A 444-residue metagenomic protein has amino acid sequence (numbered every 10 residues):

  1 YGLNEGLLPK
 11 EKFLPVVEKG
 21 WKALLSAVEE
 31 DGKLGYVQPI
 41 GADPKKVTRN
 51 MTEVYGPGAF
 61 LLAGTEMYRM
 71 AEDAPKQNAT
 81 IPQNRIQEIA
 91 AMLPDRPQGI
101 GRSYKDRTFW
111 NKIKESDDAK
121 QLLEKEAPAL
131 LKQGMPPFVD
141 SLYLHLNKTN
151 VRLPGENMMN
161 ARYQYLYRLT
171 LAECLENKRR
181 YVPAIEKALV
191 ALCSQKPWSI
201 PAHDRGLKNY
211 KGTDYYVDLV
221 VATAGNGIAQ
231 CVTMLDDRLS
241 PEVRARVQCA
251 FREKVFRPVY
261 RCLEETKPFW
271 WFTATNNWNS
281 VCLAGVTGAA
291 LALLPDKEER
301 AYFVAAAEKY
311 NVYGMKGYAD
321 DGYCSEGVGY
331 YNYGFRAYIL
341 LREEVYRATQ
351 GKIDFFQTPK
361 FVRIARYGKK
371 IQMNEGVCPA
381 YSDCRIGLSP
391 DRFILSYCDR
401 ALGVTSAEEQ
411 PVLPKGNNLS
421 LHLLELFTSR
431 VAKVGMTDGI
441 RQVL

Functional and structural regions predicted by a protein language model:
Y1, G32-E53, L142-P154, H203-L219 (+4 more regions): Carbohydrate-binding/catalytic loop surfaces
Y1-L8, A59-D73, Q164-R179, T223-E242 (+4 more regions): Well-ordered alpha-helical scaffold segments within catalytic/enzyme domains
G2-P75, P379-I386: CBM-like carbohydrate-recognition segments
V16-K33, E126-F138, I185-H203, R246-P268 (+2 more regions): Long, well-ordered core segments of solenoidal/helical folds
V28-K33, N50, P75-N147: Low-complexity, Ser/Thr/Pro/Gly-enriched N-terminal "stalk/linker" regions
P44, T65-P75, F335-L444: Carbohydrate-active enzyme catalytic cores, enriched for enzymes that act on polyanionic acidic polysaccharides
L62, Y210-G329, V431-Q442: Active-site lining segments of carbohydrate-active enzymes
E115, M135, V151, M158-E186 (+1 more regions): Short, solvent-exposed loop/edge-beta patches enriched in aromatic
